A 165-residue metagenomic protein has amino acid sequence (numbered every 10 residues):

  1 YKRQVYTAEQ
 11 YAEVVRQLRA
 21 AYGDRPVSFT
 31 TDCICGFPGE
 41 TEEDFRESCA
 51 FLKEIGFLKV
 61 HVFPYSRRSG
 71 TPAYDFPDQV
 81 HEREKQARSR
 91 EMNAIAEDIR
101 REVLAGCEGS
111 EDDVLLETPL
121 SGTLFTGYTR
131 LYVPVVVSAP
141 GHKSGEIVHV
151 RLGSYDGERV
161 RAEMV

Functional and structural regions predicted by a protein language model:
K2-K59, Y65, G70-E84: Conserved non-cysteine loop/helix-boundary elements of the Radical SAM core domain that shape
D75-V165: Terminal RNA-binding accessory module
